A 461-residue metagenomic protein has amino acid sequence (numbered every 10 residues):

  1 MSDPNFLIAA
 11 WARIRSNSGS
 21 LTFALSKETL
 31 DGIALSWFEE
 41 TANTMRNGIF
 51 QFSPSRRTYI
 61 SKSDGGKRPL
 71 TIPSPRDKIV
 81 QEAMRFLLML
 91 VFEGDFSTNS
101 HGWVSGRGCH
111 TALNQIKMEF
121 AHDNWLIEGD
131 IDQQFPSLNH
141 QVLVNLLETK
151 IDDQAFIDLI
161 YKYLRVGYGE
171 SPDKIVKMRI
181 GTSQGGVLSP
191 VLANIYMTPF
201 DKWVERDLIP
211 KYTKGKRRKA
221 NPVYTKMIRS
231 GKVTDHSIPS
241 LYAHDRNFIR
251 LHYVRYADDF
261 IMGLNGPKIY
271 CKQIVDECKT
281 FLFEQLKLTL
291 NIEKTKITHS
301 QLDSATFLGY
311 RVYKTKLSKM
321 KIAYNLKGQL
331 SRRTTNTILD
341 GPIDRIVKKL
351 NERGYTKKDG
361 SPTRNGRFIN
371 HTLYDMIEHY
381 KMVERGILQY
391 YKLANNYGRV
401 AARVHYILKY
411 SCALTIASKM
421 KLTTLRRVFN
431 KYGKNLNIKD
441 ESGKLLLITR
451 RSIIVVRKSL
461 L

Functional and structural regions predicted by a protein language model:
M1-L461: Non-catalytic terminal/accessory segments
